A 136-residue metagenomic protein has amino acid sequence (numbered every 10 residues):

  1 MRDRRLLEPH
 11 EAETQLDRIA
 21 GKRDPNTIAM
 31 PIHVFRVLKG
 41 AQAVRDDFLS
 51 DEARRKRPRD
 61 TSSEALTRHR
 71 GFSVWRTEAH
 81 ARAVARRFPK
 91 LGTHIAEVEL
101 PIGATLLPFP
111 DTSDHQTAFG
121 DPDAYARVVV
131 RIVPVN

Functional and structural regions predicted by a protein language model:
M1-F72, R76-N136: Conserved NAD+-utilizing ADP-ribose enzyme module
